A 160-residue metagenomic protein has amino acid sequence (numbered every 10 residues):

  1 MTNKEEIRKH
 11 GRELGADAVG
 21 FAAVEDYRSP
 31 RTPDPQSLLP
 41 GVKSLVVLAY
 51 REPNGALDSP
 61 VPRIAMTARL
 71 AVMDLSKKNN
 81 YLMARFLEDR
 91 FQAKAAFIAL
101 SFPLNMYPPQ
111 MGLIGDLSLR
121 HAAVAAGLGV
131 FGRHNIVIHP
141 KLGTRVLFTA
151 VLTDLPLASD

Functional and structural regions predicted by a protein language model:
M1-K78: Non-catalytic, usually N-terminal nucleic-acid engagement modules in DNA/RNA processing proteins
P30, A65, R69-D160: Catalytic cores of enzyme domains
